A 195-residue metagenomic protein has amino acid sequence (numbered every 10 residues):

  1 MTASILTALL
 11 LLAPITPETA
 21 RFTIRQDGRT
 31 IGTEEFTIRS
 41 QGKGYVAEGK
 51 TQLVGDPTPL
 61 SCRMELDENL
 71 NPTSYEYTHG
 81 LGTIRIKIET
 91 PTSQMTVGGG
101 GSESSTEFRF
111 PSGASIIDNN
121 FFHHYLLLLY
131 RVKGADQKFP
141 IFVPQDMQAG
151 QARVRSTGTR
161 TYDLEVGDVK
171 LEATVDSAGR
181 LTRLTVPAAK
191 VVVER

Functional and structural regions predicted by a protein language model:
T2-L12: Sec-dependent N-terminal signal peptides
L12-P17, R39, R155-G158: N-terminal helix-cap/turn-to-beta initiation motif at the start of protein domains
T16-Q26: A short, Trp-centered hydrophobic/proline-enriched beta-strand micro-motif
P17-E18, P59-L60, G167-V169: Short, small/polar residue-rich loop motifs at catalytic or cofactor-binding pockets
I24-G98, G179: N-terminal mature ectodomain segment of secretory-pathway/periplasmic proteins
D56-P57, G158-T159, A189: Acidic, low-complexity segments
D67-S74, E165, E172-A189: Extended soluble regions of mature proteins
E76-D168, A178, T185: Solvent-exposed helix/loop surface patches that form functional interfaces
